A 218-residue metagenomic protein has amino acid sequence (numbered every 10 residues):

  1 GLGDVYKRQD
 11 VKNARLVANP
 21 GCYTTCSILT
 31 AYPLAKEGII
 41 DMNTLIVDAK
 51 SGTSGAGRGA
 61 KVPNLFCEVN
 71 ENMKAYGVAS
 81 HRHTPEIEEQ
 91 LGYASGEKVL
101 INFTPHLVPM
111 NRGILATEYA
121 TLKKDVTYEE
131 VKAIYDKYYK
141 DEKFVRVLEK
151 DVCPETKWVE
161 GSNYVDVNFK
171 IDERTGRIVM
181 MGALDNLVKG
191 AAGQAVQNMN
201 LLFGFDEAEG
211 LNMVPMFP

Functional and structural regions predicted by a protein language model:
G1-Y6: Short, small-residue-biased leader/transition segments that mark boundaries at the very start of proteins
G21-T25, T53, V188: Gly/Ser/Thr-rich loops at beta-strand to alpha-helix junctions that form or flank small-molecule/cofactor-binding
C22-I40, V47: Alpha-helical support elements that line or immediately flank enzyme active sites and cofactor-binding pockets
L29-P33, E86-Q90, E130, Q194 (+1 more regions): Alpha-helical scaffold segments in soluble metabolic enzymes
K36-I46, F203-N212: Phosphate-handling active-site elements
N43-T44, D48, T53-M180: C-terminal substrate-binding/catalytic lobe of Rossmann-fold NAD(P)-dependent oxidoreductases
K137-Y139, T156-P218: C-terminal helical cap and adjacent loop that interface with cofactors, partners, or active-site loops
